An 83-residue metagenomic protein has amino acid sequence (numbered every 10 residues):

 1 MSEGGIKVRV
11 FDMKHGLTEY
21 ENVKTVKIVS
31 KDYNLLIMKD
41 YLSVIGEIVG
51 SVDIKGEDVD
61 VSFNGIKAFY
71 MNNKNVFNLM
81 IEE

Functional and structural regions predicted by a protein language model:
M1-K7, F11: N-terminal export/targeting signal detector
R9-E83: Compact, glycine-rich, soluble single-domain proteins
